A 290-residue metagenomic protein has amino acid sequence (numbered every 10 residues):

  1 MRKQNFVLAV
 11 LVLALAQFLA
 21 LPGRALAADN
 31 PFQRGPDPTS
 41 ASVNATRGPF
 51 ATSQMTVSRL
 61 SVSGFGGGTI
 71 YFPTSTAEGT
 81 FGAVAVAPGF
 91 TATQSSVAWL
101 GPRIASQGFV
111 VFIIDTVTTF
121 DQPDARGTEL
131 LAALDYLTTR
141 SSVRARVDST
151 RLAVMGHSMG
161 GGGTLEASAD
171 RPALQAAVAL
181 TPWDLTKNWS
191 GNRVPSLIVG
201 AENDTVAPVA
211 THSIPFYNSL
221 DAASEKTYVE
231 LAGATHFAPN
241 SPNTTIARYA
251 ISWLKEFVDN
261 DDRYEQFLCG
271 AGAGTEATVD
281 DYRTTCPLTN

Functional and structural regions predicted by a protein language model:
A28-G79: N-terminal cap/lid segment of alpha/beta-hydrolase-fold proteins
S75-T80, Q122-G162, R263: Gly/Ser-rich "nucleophile elbow"/oxyanion-hole loop immediately N-terminal to the catalytic nucleophile in hydrolases
G79-G89: Short beta-strand element of the alpha/beta-hydrolase
S95-D115: Short amphipathic alpha-helix adjacent to the substrate-entry channel of hydrolases
N192, I198-G200: Short beta-strand/loop motif that positions the catalytic acidic residue of the alpha/beta-hydrolase fold
N203-P208, H236-F237: Acidic catalytic loop of the alpha/beta-hydrolase fold
A207-N218: Short alpha-helix in the alpha/beta-hydrolase fold that links the catalytic acid
A232-G233, N240-N290: Alpha/beta-hydrolase-fold serine-hydrolase catalytic core, especially in secreted/extracellular enzymes
